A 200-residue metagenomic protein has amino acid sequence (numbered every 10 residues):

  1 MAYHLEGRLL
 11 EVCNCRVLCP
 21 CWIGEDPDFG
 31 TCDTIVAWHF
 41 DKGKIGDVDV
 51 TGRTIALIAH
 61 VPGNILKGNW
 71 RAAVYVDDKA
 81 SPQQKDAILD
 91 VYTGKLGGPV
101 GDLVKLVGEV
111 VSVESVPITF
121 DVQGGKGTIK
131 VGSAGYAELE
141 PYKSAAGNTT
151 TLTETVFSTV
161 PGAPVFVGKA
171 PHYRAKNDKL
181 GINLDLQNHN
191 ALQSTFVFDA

Functional and structural regions predicted by a protein language model:
M1-A2, F198: Non-catalytic, low-structured ubiquitin/UBL-interacting segments
A2-I45: N-terminal ordered "arm"
N14-L18, I35, T51-I55, V107-E109 (+2 more regions): A short linear-motif detector with a strong N-terminal bias
C21, I58-A59, V116-D121: Short amphipathic beta-strand and strand-loop transition segments with alternating hydrophobic
G30-V100: Aromatic- and glycine-enriched beta-alpha-beta binding-site module
D47-R53, V74, E109-E114, V156-S158 (+1 more regions): Low-complexity, flexible helical/coil segments
W70, V74-L152: Charged linear interaction tracts used for macromolecular binding and regulation
Y142-A200: Extended, charged low-complexity segments that frequently continue into or abut oligomerization scaffolds
